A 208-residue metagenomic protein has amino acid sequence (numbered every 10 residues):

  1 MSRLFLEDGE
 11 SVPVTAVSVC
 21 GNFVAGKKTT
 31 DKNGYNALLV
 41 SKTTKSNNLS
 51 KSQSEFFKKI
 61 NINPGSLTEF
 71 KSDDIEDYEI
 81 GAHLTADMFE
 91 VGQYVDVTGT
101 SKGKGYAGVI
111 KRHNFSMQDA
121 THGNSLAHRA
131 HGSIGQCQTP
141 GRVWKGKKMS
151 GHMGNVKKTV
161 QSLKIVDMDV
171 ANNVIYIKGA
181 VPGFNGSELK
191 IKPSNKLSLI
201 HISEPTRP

Functional and structural regions predicted by a protein language model:
M1-L199, S203: Extended basic (Lys/Arg/His-rich) segments that typically form rRNA-contacting surfaces in ribosomal proteins
E204-P208: Short "domain-exit" segments at the C-terminal end of structured domains
